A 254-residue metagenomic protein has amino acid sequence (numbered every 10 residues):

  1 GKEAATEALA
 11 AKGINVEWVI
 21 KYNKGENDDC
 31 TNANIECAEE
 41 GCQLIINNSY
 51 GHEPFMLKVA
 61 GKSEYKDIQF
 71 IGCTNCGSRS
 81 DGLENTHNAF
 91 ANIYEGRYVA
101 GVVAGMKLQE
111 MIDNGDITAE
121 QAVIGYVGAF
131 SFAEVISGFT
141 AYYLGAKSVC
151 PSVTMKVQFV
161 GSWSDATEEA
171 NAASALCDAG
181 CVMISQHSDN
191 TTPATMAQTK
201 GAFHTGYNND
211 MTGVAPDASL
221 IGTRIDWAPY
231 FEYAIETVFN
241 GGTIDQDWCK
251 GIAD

Functional and structural regions predicted by a protein language model:
G1-D254: A residue-level marker of the well-folded mature domains of exported/periplasmic proteins
